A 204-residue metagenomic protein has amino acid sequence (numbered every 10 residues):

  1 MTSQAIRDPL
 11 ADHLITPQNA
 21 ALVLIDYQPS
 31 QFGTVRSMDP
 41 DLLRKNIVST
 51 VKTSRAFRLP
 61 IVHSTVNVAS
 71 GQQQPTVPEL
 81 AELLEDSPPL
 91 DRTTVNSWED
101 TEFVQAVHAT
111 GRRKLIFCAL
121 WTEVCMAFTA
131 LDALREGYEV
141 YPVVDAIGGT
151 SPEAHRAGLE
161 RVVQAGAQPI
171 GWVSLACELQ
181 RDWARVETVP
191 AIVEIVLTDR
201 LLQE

Functional and structural regions predicted by a protein language model:
T2-A21, A69-E204: Active-site-adjacent betaalpha module
Q18-A20, V35-H63: A short alpha/beta connector and helix-capping loop motif
A21-Q28: Short acidic catalytic loops
Y27, H63-T65, V144: A cross-domain feature marking catalytic cores of carbohydrate-active enzymes and several ubiquitous metabolic/repair
P29-T34: Short acidic, Gly/Ser-rich segments with clustered Asp/Glu that frequently serve as metal-coordination loops in enzyme
P60-S64, A69-Q72: Short, well-structured secondary-structure segments
